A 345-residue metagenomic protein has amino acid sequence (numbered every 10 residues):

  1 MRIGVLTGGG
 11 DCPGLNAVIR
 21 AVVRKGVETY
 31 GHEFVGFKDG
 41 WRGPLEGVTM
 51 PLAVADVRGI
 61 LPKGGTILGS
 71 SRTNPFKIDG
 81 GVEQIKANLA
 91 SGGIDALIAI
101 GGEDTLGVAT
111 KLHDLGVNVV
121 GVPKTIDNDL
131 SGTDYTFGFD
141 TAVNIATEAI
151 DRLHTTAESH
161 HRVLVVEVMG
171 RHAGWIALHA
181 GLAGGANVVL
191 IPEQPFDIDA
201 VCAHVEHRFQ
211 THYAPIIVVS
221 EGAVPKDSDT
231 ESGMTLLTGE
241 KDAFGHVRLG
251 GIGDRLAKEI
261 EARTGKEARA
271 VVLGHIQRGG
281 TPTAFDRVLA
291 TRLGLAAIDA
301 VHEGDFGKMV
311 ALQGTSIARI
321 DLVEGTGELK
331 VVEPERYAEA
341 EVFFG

Functional and structural regions predicted by a protein language model:
M1-L45: N-terminal phosphate-binding or glycine-rich loops at protein starts, especially the Walker A/P-loop of NTPases
R2-G9, T66-S71, A96-A99, L164-E167 (+1 more regions): Short glycine-rich or small-residue beta-strand-to-loop segments that form or flank ligand, phosphate, metal/Fe-S
A17-V22, E103-V117, A177: Short Gly/Thr/Asp-enriched flexible loops that form oxyanion-binding sites at enzyme active sites
G31-V35, H113-T136, D140-V143, L190-D197: Short, acidic/small-residue loops that bind anionic groups at enzyme active sites
P44-A99, D104-T105, F137-N144, E148 (+1 more regions): Glycine-rich oxoanion-binding loops at beta->alpha junctions
A96-G101, K111, F139-A157, E167-K266: Accessory alpha-helical/coil subdomains and C-terminal extensions that flank or cap enzyme catalytic cores
R248-G345: C-terminal non-catalytic interaction/assembly regions of soluble proteins
